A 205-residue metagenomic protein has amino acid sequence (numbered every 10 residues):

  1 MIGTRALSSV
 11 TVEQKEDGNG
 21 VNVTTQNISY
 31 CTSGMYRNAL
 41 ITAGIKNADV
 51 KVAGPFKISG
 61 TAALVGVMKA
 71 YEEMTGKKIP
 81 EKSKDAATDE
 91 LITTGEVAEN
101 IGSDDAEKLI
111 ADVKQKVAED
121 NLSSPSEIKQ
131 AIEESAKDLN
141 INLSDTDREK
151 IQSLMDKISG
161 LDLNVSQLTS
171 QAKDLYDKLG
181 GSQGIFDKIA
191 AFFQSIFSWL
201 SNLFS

Functional and structural regions predicted by a protein language model:
M1-N47: Signal peptide-directed extracytoplasmic domains
S8-Q14, A70-K82, E99-D112, T146-L154 (+2 more regions): Short, Lys/Arg-enriched charge-dense amphipathic segments
S8-V10, S33-T42, E81, L122-E127 (+2 more regions): N-terminal secretory signal sequences
N19-N22, N27, N38, N47 (+5 more regions): Detector for Asparagine
A39, K116, L154-K157: Residues that form generic nucleotide/phosphate-binding pockets
I41-I141: Soluble oligomerization/assembly scaffold segments of membrane-associated complexes
P125, K129, D138-S205: Extracytoplasmic/luminal low-complexity segments enriched in Pro/Gly and acidic/polar residues that act as flexible
